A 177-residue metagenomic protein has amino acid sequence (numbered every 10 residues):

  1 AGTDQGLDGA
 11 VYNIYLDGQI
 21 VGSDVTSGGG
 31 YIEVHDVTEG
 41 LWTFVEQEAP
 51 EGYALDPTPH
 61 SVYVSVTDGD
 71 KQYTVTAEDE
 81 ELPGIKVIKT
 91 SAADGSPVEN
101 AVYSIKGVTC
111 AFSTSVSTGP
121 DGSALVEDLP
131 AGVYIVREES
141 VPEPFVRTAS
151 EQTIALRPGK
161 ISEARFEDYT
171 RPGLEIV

Functional and structural regions predicted by a protein language model:
A1-V177: Solvent-exposed loop/turn and edge beta-strand elements of beta-rich ligand-binding domains
